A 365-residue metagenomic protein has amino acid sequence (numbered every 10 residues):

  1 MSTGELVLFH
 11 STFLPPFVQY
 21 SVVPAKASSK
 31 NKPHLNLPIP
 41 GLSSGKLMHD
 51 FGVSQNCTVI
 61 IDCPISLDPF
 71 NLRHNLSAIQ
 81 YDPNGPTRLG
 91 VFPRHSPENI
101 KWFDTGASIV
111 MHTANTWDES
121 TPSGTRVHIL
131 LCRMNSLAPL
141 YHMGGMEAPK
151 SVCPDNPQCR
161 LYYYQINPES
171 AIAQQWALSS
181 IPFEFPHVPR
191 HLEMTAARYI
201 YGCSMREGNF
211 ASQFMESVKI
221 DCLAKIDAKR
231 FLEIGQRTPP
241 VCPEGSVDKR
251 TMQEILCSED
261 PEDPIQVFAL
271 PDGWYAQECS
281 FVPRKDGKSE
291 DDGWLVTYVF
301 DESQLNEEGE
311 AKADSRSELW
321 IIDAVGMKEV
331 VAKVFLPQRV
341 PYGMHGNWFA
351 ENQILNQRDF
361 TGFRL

Functional and structural regions predicted by a protein language model:
M1-L365: Beta-propeller domains
